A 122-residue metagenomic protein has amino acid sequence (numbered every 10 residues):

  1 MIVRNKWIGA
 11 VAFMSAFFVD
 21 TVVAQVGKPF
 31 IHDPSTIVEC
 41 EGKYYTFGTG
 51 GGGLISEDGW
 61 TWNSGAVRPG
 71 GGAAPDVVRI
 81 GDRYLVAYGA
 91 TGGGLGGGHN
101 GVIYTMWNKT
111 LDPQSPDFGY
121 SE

Functional and structural regions predicted by a protein language model:
M1-A10: Bacterial N-terminal signal peptides that target proteins for export
G9-D20: Bacterial N-terminal signal peptides
V22-E122: Carbohydrate-active catalytic/glycan-binding domains of CAZyme proteins, especially the secreted or lumenal ectodomains
